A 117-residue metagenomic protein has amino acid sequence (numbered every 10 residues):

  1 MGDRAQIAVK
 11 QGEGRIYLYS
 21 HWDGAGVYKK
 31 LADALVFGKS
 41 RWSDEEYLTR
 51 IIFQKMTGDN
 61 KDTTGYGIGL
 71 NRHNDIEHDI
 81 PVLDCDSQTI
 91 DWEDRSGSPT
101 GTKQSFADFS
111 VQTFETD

Functional and structural regions predicted by a protein language model:
M1-D3, D75: Residues that act as N-cap/strand-start positions at coil-to-secondary-structure junctions
D3, G26-D33: Extracellular/luminal recognition modules and glycoprotein regions
R4-V9: Short beta-strand scaffold segments in enzyme catalytic cores
K10-G14, C85-S87: Short acidic-glycine loop/turn motifs at beta-strand connectors
Y17-K29: Short, solvent-exposed aromatic-acidic interface loops
A34-D117: Low-complexity intrinsically disordered segments
